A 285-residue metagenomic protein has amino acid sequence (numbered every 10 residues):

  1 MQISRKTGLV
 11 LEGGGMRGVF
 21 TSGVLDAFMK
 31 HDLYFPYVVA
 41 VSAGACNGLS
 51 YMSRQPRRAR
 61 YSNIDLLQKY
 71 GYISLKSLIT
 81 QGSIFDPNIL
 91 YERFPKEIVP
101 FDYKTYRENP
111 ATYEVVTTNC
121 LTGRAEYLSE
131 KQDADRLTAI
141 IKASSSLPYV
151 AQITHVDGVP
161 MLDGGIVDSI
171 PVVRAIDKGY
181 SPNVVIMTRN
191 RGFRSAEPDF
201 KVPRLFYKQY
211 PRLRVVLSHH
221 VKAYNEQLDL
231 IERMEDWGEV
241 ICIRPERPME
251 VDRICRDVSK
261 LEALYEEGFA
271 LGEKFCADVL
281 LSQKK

Functional and structural regions predicted by a protein language model:
M1-V41, L49-K285: Patatin-like phospholipase
